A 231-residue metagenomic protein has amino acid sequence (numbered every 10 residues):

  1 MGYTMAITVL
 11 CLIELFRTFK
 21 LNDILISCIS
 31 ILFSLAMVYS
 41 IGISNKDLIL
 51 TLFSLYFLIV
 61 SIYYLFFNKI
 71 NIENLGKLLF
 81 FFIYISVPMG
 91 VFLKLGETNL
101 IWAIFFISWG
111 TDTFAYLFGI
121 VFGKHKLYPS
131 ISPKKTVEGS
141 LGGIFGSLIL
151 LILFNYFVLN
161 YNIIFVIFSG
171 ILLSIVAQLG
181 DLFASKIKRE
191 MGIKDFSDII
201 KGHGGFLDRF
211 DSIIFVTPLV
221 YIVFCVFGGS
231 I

Functional and structural regions predicted by a protein language model:
M1-T136, S140-I171: Membrane-embedded alpha-helical bundles of polytopic integral membrane proteins
L25, F114, L141, G180 (+1 more regions): Membrane-embedded alpha-helical segments of transport systems, primarily multispan ion/solute transporters
F105-W109, S174-Q178, G205: Short alpha-helical catalytic segment bearing the HExxH-like zincin motif of zinc-dependent metalloproteases
G110, L141-G142, L172, H203 (+2 more regions): Hydrophobic residues within alpha-helical transmembrane segments of multi-pass solute transporters/permease subunits
G110-I120, A177-R189: Short helical (or helix-break) motifs at transmembrane helix termini and adjacent helical loops in multi-pass membrane
M191-S212: Interfacial loop-to-transmembrane junctions
I214, P218-V223: Hydrophobic alpha-helical transmembrane segments of membrane transport and translocation systems, primarily multi-pass
I222-I231: Juxtamembrane boundary at the C-terminal end of a transmembrane helix
